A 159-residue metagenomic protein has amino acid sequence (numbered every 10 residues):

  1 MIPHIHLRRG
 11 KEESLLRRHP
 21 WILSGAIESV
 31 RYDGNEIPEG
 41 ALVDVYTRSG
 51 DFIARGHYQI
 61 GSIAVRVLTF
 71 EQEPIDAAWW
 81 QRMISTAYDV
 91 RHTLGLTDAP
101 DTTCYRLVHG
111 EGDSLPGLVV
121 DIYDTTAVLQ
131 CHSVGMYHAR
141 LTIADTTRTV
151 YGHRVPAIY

Functional and structural regions predicted by a protein language model:
M1-Y159: RNA-binding accessory domains that recognize and position tRNA/RNA substrates
